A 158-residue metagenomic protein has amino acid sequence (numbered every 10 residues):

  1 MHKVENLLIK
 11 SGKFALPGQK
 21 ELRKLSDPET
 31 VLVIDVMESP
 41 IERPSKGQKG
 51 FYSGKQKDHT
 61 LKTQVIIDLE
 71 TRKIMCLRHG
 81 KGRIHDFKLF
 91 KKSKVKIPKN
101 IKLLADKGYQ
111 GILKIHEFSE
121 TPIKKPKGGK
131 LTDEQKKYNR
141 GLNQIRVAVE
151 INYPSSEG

Functional and structural regions predicted by a protein language model:
M1-H2, N6-G158: Short, well-ordered secondary-structure "scaffold" segments embedded in the functional core of diverse domains
